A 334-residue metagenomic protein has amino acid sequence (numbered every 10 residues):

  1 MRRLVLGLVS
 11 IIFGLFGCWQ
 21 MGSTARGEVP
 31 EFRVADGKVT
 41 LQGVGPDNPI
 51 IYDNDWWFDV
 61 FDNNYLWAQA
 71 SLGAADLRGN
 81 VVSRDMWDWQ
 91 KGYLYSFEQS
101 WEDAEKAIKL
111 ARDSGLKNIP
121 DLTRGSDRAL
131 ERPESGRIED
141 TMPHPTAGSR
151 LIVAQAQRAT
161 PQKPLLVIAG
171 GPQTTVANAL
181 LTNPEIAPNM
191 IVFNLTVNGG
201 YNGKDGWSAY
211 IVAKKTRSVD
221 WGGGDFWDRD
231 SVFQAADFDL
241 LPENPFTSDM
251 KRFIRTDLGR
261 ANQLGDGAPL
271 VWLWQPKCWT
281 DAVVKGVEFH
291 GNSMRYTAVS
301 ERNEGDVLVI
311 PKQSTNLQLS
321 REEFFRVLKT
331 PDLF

Functional and structural regions predicted by a protein language model:
M1-L4: Positively charged n-region of N-terminal signal peptides that target proteins for export
G7-G17: Bacterial N-terminal signal peptides
G22, R26-F334: N-terminal acidic, glycine/proline-rich low-complexity segments
